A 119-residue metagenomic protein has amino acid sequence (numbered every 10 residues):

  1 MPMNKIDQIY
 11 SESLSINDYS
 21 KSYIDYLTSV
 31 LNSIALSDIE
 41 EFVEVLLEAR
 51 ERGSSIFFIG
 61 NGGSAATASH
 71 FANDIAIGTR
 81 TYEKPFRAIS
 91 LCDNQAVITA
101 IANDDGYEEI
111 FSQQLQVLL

Functional and structural regions predicted by a protein language model:
P2-I34: Generic N-terminal amphipathic, Lys/Arg-enriched alpha-helix
Q8-S15, I39-F42, I77-E83: Short, functional N-terminal and low-complexity linear motifs
S15-I16, L31-N32, I39-E40, G63 (+2 more regions): Short secondary-structure boundary micro-motifs
N17, L36-I39, A88, E108: Short, structured helix-loop boundary elements
S20, I39-F42, A68: Hydrophobic packing residues in well-ordered alpha-helices of helical domains and bundles
I34-R52: A short, well-structured juxtamembrane/interface segment
E48-L118: Glycine-rich, small/polar surface segments that engage phosphate groups of diverse ligands
